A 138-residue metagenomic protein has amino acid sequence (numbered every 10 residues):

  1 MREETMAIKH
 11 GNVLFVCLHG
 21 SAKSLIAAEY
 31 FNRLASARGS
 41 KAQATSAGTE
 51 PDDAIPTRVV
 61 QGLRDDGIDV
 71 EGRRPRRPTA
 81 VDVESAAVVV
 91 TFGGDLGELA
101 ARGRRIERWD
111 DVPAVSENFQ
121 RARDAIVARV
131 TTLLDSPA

Functional and structural regions predicted by a protein language model:
R2-P78: Conserved active-site segments centered on acidic
G11-L14, N32, A87, L134 (+1 more regions): Residue-level detection of beta-strand scaffold positions
R74, G93-G94: Short, well-ordered turn and helix-capping elements at secondary-structure junctions
R77-A80, V115: General structural signal for secondary-structure boundaries
V83-E84: A short, aliphatic-rich alpha-helical micro-motif
V88, G94-A138: Phosphate-binding/catalytic loops
